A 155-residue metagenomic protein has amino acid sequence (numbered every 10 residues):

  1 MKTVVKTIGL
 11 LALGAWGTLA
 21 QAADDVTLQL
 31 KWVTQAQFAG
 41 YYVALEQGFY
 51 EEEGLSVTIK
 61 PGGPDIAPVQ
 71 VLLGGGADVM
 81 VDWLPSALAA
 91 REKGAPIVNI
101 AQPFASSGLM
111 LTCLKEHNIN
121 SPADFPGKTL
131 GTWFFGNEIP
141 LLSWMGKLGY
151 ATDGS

Functional and structural regions predicted by a protein language model:
M1-I8: Bacterial N-terminal signal peptides that target proteins for export
G17-L19: N-terminal signal peptide c-region/cleavage motif recognized by signal peptidases
Q21-A23: Boundary of Sec targeting at the N-terminus
D25-S155: Short, glycine-/small- and polar/acidic-enriched structural segments that line small-molecule recognition paths
